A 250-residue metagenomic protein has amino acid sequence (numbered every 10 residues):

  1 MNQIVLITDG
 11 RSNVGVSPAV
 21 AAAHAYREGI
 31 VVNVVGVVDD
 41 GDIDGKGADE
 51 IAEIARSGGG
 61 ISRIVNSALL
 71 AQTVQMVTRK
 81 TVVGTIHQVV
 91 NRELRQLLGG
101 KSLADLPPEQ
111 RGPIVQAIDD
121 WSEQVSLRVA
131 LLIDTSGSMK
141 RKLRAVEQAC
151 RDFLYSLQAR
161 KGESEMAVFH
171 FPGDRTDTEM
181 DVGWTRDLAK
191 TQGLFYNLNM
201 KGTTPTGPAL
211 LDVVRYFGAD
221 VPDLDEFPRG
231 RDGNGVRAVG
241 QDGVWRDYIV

Functional and structural regions predicted by a protein language model:
Q3-I7, Q124-W184, L210: Von Willebrand factor
T8-S57, V65, R231-V250: VWA/integrin I-like adhesion module and closely mimicked acidic/polar interface patches used
R11, S136, K140, F195-M200: Second-shell loop/turn segments in exported
R11-S12, V38-I43, L69-A71, G137 (+1 more regions): Conserved nucleotide-binding/hydrolysis micro-motifs of P-loop NTPases
D42-A52, E165-N197, V214-E226: Short beta-strand-loop
I61-L70: Short acidic-hydrophobic, aromatic-tinged amphipathic segments that line or gate anion-handling sites
M76-A130, G137-K142: Acidic, polar low-complexity linker/tail segments
W121-S122, L157-R160, D220-F227, N234-V244: Surface-exposed acidic, glycine-flexible loop patches that form ligand/cofactor-binding and adhesion interfaces
